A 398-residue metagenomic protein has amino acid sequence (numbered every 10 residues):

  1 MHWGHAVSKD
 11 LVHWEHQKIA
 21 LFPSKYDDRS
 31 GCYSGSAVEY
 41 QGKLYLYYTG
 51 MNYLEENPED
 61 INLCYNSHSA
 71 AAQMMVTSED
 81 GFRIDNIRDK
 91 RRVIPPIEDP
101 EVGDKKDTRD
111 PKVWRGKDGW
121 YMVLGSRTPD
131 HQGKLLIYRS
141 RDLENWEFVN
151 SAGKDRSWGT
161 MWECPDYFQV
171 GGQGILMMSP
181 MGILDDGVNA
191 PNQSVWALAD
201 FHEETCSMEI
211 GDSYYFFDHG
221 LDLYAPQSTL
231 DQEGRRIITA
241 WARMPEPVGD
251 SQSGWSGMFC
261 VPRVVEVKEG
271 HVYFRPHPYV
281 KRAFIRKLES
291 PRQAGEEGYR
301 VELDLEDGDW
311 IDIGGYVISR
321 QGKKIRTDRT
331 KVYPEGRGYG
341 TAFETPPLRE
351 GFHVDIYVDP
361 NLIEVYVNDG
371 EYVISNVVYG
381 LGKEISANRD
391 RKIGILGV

Functional and structural regions predicted by a protein language model:
M1-D110, R115-W158, Q169-H219, A242-F284 (+2 more regions): Beta-rich carbohydrate-recognition and catalytic domains
W162-P165, Y224-P226: Repeated scaffold domains used in trafficking and secretory/extracellular systems, primarily beta-propellers
N192-V398: Beta-rich accessory regions
